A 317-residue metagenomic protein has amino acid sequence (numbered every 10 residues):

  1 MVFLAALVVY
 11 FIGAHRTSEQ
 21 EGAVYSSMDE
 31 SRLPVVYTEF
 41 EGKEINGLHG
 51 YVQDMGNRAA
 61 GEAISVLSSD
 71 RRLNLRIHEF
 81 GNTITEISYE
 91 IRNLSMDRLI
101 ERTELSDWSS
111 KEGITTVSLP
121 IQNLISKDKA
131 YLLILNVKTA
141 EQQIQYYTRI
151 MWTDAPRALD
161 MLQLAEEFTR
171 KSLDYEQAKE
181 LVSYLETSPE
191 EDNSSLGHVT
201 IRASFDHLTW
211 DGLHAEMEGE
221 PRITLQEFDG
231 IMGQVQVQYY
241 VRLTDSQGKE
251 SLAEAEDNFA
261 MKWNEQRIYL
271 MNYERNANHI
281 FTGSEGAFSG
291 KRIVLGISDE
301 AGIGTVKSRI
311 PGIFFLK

Functional and structural regions predicted by a protein language model:
M1-F11: Hydrophobic membrane-insertion alpha-helices, especially the h-region of bacterial N-terminal signal peptides
L4, R16, R58-N74, E86-N93 (+4 more regions): Surface-exposed, charged secondary-structure patches
S18-M28: Alpha-helical transmembrane signal-anchor/signal-peptide segments
S26-Y89, S95-L99, A130-L213, A287-K317: Core segments of small alpha/beta cavity-forming domains
R102-L105, T116-S118, I144-I150, L252-A260: Well-ordered beta-strand positions in beta-sheet-rich domains
T224-L225, N258-A260, I313: Short, surface-exposed charged micro-motifs
M232-L270, E274, I280: Exposed beta-sheet edge and beta->alpha loop/turn motif
M271-L295: Non-catalytic propeptide/linker segments at domain boundaries
